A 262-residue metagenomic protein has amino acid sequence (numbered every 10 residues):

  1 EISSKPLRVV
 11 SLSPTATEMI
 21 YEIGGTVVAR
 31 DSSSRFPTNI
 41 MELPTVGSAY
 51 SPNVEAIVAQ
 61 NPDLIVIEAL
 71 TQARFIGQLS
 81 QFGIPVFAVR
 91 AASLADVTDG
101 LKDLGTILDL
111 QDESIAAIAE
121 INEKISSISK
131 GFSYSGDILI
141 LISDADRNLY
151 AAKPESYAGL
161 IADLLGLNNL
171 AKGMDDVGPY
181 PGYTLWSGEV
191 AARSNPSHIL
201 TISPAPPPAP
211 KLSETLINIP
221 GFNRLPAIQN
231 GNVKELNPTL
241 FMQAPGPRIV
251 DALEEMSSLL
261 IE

Functional and structural regions predicted by a protein language model:
E1, R8, R74-Y150, A171-K172 (+3 more regions): Extracytoplasmic substrate-binding proteins
R8-Q60, L64-L70, L167-L170: A short, structured surface patch at a secondary-structure boundary
T15-M19, E42, N53, T71-F75 (+11 more regions): Stable alpha-helical elements in mature extracytoplasmic
T17-E22, R35-N39, D146-A152, T201 (+1 more regions): Short, solvent-exposed loop/turn elements at domain surfaces
S33-F36, A151-G182: Alpha-helical, coiled-coil/dimerization segments enriched in small aliphatic residues
V46-E55, D176-G188: Short helix-initiation/N-cap motifs at beta->coil->alpha
S51-L70, I84, S187-P204: Proline-aspartate-enriched helix->loop->beta-strand connector
T71-Q81, H198-I217: A ligand-binding cleft/hinge motif common to bilobed small-molecule-binding domains
